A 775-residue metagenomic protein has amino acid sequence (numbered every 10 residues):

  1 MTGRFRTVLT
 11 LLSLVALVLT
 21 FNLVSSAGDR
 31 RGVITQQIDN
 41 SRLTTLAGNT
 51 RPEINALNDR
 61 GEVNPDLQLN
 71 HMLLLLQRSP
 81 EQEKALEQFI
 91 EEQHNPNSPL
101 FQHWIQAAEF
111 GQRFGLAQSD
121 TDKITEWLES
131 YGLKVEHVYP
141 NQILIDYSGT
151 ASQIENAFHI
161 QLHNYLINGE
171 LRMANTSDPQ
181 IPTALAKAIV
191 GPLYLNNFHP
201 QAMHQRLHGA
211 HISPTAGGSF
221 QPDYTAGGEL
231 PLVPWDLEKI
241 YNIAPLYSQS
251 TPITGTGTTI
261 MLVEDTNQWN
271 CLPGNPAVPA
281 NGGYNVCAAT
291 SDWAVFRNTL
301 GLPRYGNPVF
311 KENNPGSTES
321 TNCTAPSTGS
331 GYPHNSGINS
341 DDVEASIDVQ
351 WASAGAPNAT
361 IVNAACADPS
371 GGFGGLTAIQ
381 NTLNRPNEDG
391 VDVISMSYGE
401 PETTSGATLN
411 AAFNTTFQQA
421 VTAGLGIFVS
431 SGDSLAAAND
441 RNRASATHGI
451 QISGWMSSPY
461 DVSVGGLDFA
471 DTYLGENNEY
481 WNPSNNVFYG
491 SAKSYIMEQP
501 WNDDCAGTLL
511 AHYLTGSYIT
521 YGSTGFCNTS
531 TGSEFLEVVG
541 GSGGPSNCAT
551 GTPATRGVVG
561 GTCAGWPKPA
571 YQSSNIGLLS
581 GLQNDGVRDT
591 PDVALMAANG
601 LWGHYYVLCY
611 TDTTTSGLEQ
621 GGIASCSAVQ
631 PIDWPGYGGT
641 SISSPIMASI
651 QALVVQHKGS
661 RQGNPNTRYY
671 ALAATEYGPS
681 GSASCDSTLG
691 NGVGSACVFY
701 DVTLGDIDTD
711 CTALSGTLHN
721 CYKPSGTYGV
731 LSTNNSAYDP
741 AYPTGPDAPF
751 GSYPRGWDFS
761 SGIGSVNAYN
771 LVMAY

Functional and structural regions predicted by a protein language model:
M1-L12: Bacterial N-terminal signal peptides that target proteins for export
T10-T20: Bacterial N-terminal signal peptides
L23-A27: Sec/Tat signal peptide C-region and signal peptidase I cleavage site
G28-P140, D146, A151-G466, T515-Y518 (+5 more regions): Substrate-binding/charge-relay-adjacent region of secreted/lumenal peptidase catalytic domains
D59, G525-N528, V655-Y753: An often Trp-containing, charged/polar helix-loop segment at the C-terminal end of enzyme catalytic cores
E264, A648-Q656: Short glycine/serine- and small hydrophobic-enriched flexible loop segments
P459, S463-S542, G551: Polar, glycine-rich mid-to-C-terminal structural blocks that act as macromolecule-binding/assembly scaffolds
G525-S574, L582, A674-Y700, I707 (+1 more regions): Acidic, glycine-rich loop-and-strand cores that form catalytic or ligand-binding grooves in diverse globular domains
